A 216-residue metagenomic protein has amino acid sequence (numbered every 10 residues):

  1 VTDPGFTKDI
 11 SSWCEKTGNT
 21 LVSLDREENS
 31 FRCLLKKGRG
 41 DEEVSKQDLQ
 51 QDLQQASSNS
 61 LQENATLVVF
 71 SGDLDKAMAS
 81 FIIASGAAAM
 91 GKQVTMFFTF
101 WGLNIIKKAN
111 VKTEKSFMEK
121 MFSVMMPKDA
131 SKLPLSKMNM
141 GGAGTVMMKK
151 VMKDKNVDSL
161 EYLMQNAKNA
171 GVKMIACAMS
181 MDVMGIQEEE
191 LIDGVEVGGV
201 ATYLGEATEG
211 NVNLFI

Functional and structural regions predicted by a protein language model:
V1, V94-F100, I175-A178: Short internal beta-strands
D3-N19: Amphipathic alpha-helical interaction surfaces in cytosolic regulatory modules
T7-I10, N104-K115: N-terminal beta-loop-helix "entrance" segment that forms/cooperates in small-molecule cofactor or anionic ligand
N19-D25, E114-M152, N156-S159: A glycine-rich helix N-cap at a beta->alpha junction
R32-K46: Core SAM-dependent methyltransferase catalytic element
T66-A77, V151-K155: Short, glycine-rich nucleotide/cofactor-binding loops
M78-K92, M96: Histidine-anchored nucleotide/phosphate-binding helix
G141-E206: A charged, amphipathic interaction segment
